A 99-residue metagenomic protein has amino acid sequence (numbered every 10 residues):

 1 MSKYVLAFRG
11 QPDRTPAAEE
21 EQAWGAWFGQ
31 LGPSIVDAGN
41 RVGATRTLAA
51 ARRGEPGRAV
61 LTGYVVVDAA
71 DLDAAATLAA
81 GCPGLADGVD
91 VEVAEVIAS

Functional and structural regions predicted by a protein language model:
M1-S99: Conserved, structured core segments of small domains
